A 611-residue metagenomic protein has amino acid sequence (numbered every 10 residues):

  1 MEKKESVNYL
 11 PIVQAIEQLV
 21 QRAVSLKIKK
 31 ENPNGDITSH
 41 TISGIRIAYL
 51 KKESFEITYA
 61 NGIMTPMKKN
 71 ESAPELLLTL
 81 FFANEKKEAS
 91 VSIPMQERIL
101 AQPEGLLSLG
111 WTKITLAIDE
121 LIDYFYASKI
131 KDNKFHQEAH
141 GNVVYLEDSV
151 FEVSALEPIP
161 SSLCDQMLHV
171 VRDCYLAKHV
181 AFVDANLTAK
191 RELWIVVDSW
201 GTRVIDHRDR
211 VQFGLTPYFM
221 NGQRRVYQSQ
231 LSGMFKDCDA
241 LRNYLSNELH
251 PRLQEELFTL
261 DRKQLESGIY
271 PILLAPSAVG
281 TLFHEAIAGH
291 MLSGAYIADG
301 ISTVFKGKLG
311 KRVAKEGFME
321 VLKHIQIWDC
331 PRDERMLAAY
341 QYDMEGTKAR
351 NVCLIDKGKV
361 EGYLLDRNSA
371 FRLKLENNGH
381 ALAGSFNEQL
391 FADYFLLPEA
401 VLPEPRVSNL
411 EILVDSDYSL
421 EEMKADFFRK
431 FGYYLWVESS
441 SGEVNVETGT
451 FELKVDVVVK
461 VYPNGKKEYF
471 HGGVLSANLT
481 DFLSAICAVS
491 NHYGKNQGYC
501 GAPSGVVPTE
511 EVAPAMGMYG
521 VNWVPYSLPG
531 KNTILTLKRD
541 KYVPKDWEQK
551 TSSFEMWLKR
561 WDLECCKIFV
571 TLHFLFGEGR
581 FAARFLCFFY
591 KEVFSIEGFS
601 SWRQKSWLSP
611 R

Functional and structural regions predicted by a protein language model:
M1-Y342, T347-N351, D356-K359, P503-V506 (+3 more regions): Active-site bordering "gate/hinge" segments that shape substrate access to catalytic or cofactor-binding pockets
I118, K308-W561, F569: Dual-mode signal for accessory low-complexity, basic/Gly-rich regions
S149, G379, E388, L563-K567 (+2 more regions): Short linear motifs in intrinsically disordered/low-complexity regions
V226, Q230-S232, L575, E592-V593 (+1 more regions): Compositionally biased, intrinsically disordered low-complexity segments enriched in polar/proline residues
F554, F569, F574-F576, F581 (+3 more regions): Aromatic (phenylalanine/tyrosine) cluster motif
R560-C565, F569-L572, R584, K605: N-terminal amphipathic/hydrophobic targeting modules at extreme N-termini, encompassing cleavable Sec/SRP-type signal
F599, R603-P610: Compositionally biased, low-complexity peptide segments typical of secreted/host-interacting small proteins
